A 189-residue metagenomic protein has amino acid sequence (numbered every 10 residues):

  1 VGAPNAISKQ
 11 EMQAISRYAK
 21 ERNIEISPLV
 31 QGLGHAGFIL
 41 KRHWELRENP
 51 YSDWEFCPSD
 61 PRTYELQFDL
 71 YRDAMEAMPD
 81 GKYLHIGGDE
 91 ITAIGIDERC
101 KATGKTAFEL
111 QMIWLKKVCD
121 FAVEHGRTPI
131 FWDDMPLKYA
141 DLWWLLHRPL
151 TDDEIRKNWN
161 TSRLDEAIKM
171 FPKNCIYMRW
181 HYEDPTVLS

Functional and structural regions predicted by a protein language model:
V1-I130: Feature activates predominantly on carbohydrate-active enzymes
P79-G81, I94, E98-S189: Catalytic-core regions of glycoside hydrolase
